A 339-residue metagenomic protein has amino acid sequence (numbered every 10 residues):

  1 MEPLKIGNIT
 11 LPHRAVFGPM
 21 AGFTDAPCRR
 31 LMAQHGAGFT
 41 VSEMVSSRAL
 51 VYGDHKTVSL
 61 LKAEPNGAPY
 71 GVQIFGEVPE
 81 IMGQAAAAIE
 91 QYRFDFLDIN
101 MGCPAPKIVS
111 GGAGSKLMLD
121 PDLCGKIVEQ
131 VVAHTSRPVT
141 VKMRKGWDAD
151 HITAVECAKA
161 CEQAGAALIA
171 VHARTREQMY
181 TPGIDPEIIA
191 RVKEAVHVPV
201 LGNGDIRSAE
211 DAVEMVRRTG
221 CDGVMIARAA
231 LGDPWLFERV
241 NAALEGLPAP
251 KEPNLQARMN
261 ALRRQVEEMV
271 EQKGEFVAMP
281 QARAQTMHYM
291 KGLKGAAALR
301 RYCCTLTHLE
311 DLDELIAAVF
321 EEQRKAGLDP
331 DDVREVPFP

Functional and structural regions predicted by a protein language model:
M1-P3, L11, A15, A21 (+7 more regions): Alpha/beta catalytic cores of nucleotide-metabolism and tRNA/nucleoside-modifying enzymes
E2-K5, M20-D95: Glycine-rich, positively charged N-terminal anion/phosphate-binding segment
L4-V16, R48-P69, C103-G111, V132-T140 (+1 more regions): N-terminal small/glycine-rich loop or linker at the start of catalytic domains across soluble metabolic enzymes
A15-P19, T40-S42, Y70-I74, L97 (+4 more regions): Hydrophobic faces of well-ordered beta-strands that scaffold small-molecule active sites in alpha/beta enzyme cores
M20-G22, V45-S47, F75-E77, G102-P104 (+4 more regions): Active-site beta-loop-alpha junctions enriched in small/polar residues
Q34, G83-A113, P121-V200, V213-E214: Alpha/beta enzyme core
